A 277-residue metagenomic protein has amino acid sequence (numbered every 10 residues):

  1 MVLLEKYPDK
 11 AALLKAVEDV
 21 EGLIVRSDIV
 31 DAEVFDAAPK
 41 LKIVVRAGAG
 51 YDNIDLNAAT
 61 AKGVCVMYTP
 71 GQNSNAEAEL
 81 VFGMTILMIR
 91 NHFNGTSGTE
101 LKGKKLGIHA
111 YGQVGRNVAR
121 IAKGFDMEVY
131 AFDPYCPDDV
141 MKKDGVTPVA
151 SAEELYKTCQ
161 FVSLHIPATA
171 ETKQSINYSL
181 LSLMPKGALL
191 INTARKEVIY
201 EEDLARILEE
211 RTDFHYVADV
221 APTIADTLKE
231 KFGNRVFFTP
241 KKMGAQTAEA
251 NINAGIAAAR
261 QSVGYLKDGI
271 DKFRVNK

Functional and structural regions predicted by a protein language model:
M1-V20, E128-Y130: N-terminal glycine-/charge-rich "phosphate-binding" loop or analogous flexible N-terminal tail
K6-D9, G124-K143, T223: NAD(P)-binding Rossmann-fold cofactor-contacting core
E21-T99: Phosphate/diphosphate ligand-binding glycine-rich loop within oxidoreductases
A32-F35, C136-E230: Rossmann-like adenosine-cofactor binding region
L41, K102-L106, Y178, G187: Phosphate-coordination loops involved in phosphoryl transfer and adenosine-cofactor binding
T60, M67-E77, P222-K277: C-terminal helix-to-coil terminal segments
A78-N94, A122-M127, A257-I270: Oxidoreductase and adenylate-handling cofactor-binding alpha/beta cores
M88-G124: Glycine-rich NAD(P)-binding loop of Rossmann-like domains
